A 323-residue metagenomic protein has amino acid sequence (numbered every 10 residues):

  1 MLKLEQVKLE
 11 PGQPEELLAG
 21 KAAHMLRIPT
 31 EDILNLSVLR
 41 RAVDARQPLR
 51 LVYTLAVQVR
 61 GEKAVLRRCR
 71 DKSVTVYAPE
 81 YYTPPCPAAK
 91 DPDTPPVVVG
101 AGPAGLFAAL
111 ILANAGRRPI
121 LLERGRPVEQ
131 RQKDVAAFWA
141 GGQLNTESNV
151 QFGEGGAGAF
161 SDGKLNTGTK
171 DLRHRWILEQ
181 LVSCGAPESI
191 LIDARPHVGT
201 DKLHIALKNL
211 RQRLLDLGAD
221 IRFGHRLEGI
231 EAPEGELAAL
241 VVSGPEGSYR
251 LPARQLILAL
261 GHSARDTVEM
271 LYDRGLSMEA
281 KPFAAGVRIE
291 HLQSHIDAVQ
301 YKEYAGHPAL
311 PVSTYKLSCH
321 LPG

Functional and structural regions predicted by a protein language model:
M1-L49, L55-G323: Residues forming the flavin
